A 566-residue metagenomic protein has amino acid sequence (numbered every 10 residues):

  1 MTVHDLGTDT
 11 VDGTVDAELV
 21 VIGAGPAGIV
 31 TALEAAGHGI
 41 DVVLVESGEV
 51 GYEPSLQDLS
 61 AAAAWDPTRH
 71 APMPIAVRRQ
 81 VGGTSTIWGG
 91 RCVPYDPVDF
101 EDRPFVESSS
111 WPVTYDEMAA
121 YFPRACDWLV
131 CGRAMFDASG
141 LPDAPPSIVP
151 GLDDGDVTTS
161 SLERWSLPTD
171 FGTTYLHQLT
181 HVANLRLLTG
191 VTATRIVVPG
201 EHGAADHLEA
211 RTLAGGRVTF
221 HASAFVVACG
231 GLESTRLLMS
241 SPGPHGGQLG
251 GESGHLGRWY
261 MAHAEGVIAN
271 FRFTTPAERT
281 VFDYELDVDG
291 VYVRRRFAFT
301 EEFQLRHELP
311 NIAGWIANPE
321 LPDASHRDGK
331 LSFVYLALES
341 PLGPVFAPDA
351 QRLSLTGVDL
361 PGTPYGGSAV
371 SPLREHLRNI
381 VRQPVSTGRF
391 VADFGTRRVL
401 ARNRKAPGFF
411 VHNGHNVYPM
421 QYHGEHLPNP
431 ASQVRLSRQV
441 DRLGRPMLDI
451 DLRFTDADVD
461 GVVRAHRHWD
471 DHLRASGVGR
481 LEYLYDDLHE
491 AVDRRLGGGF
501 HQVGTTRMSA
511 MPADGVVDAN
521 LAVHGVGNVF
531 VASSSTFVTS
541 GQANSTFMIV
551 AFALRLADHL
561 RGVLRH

Functional and structural regions predicted by a protein language model:
M1-L19, G37-H38, G562-H566: Extreme N-terminal leader/targeting segments of oxidoreductases
A17-L44: N-terminal Rossmann-like FAD-binding beta1-loop-alpha1 element of flavoenzymes
G25-P26, L232, T536: Residue-level detector of alpha-helix initiation sites
G37, V50, A71-P74, I196 (+5 more regions): Glycine-rich loop(s) and the adjacent beta-strand/alpha-helix scaffold that form part
A62-A138, Q421-S437, R442: Redox-cofactor-proximal catalytic regions of oxidoreductases
A64, S253-L256, E265, A269-P446 (+3 more regions): FAD cofactor-binding and catalytic pocket of flavoenzymes
M73, P104-E107, W111-G200, A204-A205 (+1 more regions): Conserved redox-cofactor binding core of oxidoreductases
L188-E201, T396-R435, L443-T539, T546: A glycine-rich dinucleotide-binding beta-alpha-beta segment and adjacent secondary-structure elements that constitute
